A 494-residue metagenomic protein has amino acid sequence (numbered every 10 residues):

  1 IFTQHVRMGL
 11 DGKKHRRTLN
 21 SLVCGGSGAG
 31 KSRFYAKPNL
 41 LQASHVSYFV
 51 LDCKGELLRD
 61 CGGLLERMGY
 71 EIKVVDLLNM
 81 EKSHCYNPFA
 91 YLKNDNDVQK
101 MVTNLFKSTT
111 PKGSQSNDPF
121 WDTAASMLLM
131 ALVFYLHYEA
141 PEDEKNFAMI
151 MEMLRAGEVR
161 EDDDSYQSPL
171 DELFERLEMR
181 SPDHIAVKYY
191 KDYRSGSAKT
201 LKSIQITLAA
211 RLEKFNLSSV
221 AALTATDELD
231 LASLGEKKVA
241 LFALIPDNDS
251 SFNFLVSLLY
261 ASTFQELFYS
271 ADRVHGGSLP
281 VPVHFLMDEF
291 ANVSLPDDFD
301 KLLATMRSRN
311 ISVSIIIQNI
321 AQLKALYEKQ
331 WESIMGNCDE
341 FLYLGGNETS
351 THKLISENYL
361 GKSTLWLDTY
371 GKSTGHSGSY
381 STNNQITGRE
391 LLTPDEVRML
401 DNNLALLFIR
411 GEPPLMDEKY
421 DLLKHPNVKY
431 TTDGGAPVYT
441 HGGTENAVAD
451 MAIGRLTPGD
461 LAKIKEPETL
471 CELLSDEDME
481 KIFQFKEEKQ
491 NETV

Functional and structural regions predicted by a protein language model:
I1-G12: N-terminal pre-Walker A segment at the start of P-loop NTPase domains
M8, H15, L22-C24, A29-G30 (+7 more regions): Mixed-charge, polar/low-complexity N-terminal
G12-I311, L326, G336, D395-M416 (+1 more regions): P-loop NTPase motor domains
L64-R67, P88-Y91, K329-S333, E357-K362 (+1 more regions): Short secondary-structure boundary/capping segments
N146, A225, G276-G277, L323 (+4 more regions): Flexible domain-boundary/linker segments
L303-L406: Conserved ATP-driven motor cores of ASCE-family P-loop NTPases powering translocation/secretion/packaging/pilus
